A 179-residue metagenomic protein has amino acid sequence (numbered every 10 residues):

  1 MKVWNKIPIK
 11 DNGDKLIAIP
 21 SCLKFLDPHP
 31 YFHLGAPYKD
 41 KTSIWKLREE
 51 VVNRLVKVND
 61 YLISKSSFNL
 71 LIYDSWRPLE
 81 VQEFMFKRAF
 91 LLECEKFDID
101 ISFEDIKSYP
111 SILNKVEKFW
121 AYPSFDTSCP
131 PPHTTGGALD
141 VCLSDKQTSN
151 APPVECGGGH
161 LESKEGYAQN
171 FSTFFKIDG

Functional and structural regions predicted by a protein language model:
M1-S75, L79-G179: Extracytoplasmic cell-surface/polysaccharide-interacting catalytic and binding patches
